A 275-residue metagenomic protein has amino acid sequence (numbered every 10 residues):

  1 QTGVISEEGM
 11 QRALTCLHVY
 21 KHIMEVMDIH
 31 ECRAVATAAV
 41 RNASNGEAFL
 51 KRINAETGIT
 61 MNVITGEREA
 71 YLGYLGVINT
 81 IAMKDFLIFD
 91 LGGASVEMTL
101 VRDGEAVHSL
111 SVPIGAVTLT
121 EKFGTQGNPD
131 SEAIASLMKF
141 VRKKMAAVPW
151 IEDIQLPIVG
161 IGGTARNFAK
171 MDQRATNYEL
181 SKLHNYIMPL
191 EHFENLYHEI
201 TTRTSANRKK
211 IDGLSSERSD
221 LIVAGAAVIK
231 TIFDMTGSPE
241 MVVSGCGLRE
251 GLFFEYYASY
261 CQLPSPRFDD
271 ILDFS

Functional and structural regions predicted by a protein language model:
T2-I29, A34-K51, A55-D85, L100-R102 (+1 more regions): Helical "lid/coupling" subdomains associated with nucleotide-phosphate turnover
I29, G92-A94, G104: Short flexible coil/turn linkers enriched for glycine and charged/polar residues that connect secondary-structure
D85-T99: A generic, well-ordered mixed alpha/beta core segment in the N-terminal half of proteins
